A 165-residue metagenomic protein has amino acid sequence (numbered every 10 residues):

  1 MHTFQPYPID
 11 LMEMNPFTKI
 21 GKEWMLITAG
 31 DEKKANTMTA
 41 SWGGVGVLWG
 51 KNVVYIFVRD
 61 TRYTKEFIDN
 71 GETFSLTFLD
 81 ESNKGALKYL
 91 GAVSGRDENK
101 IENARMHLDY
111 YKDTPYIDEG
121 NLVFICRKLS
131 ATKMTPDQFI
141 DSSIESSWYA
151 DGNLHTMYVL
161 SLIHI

Functional and structural regions predicted by a protein language model:
M1-N83: N-terminal structural module
T61-K112: Short, structured beta-strand-loop surface elements
F74, L129-D137: Short, conserved beta-turn/loop elements at beta-strand boundaries and strand-helix junctions
D80-S82, K128-A131: Short, charged beta-turn/beta-strand-edge "cap" motif at the junction between a beta-strand and an adjacent loop
D109-G120, S146-G152: Exposed beta-sheet edge/beta-hairpin loop segments within beta-rich domains
T135-S146: Short, solvent-exposed secondary-structure boundary/capping segments
I163-I165: Conserved small/polar residues in nucleotide/adenosyl-binding loops
